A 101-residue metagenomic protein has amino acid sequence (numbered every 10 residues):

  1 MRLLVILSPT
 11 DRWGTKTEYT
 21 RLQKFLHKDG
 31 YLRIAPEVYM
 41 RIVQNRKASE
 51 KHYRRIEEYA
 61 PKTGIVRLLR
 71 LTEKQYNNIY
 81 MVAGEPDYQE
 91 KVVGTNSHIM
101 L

Functional and structural regions predicted by a protein language model:
R2-L4, P9-L101: Basic nucleic-acid-binding interfaces
